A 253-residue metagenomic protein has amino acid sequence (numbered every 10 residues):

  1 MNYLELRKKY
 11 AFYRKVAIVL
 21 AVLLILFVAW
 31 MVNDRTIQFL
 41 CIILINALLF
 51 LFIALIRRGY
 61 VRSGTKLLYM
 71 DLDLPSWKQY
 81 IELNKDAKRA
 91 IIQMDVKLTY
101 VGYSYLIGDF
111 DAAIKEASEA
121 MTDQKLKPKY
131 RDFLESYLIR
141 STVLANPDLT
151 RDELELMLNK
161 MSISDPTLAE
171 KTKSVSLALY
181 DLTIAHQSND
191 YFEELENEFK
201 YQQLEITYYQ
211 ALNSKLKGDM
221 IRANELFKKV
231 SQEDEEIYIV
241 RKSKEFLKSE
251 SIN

Functional and structural regions predicted by a protein language model:
M1-K78, K85: N-terminal alpha-helical membrane-insertion module
Y3, S76-N84, F110-T122, N146-S164 (+2 more regions): Alpha-helical repeat scaffolds
F50-K125: N-terminal topogenic membrane-targeting module
F52, K88, K125-P128, E198 (+1 more regions): Structural signature of alpha-solenoid helical repeat scaffolds
I53-A54, A90-K97, P128-Y130, S164-T167 (+2 more regions): Inter-repeat boundary and helix-capping residues of tandem alpha-helical solenoids
R62-S63, I92-Y103, F133-S141, A169-D181 (+2 more regions): "A position-specific structural signal for the A-helix of alpha-solenoid helical repeats
K66-D73, Y105-I107, V143-P147, D181-A185 (+1 more regions): Alpha-helix C-terminal capping/termination sites
R222-N253: Terminal, low-structured helical/coil segments at or just beyond the last alpha-helical repeat
